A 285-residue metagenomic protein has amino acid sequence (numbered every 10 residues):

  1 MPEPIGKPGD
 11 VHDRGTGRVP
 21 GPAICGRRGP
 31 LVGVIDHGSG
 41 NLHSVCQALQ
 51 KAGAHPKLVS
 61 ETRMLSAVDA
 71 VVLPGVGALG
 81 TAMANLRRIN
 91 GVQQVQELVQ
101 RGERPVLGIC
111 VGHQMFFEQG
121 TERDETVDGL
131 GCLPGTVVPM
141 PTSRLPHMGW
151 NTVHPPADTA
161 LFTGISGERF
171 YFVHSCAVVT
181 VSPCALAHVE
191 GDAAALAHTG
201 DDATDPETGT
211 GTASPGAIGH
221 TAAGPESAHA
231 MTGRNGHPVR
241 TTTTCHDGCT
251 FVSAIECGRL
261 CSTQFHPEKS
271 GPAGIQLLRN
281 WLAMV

Functional and structural regions predicted by a protein language model:
I24, G135-V285: Amide-donor transfer/coupling interface in amidating biosynthetic enzymes
G29-G33: Extreme N-terminal starter segment of soluble prokaryotic enzymes
C46-A54: Two-component/phosphorelay signaling modules centered on CheY-like receiver
H55, P105-L107, R169: Structural signature of beta-strand start/N-cap positions in the alpha/beta core of ABC transporter nucleotide-binding
V68: An anion/phosphate-binding loop that grips the pyrophosphate of nucleotide cofactors and donors
G77-W150: Cysteine-nucleophile active-site neighborhood
